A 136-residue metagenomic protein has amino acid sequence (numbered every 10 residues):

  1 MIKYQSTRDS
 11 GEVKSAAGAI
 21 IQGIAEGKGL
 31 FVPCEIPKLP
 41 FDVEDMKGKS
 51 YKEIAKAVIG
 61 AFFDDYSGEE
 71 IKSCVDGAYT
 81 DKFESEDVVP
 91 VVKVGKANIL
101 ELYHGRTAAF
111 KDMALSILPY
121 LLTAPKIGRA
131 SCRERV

Functional and structural regions predicted by a protein language model:
M1-R135: PLP-dependent amino-acid enzyme catalytic core
